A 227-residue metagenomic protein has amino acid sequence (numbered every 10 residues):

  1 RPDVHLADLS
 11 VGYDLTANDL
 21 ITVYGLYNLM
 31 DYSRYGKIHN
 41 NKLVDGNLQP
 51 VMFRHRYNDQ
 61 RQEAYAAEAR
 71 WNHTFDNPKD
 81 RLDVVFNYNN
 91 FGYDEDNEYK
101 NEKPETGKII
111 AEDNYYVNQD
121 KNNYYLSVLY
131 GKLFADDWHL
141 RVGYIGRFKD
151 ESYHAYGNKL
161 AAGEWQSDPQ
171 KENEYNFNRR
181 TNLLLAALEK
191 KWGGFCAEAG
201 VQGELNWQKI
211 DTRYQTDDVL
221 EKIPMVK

Functional and structural regions predicted by a protein language model:
R1-D3, N47-Q49: Surface-exposed beta-strand-turn/loop segments characteristic of Gram-negative outer-membrane beta-barrels
D8, G12-M30, N58-Q215, P224-K227: Face-selective signature of the C-terminal outer-membrane beta-barrel domain
L220-E221: Short, contiguous acidic/charged loop-to-helix segments that flank catalytic cores in large enzymes
